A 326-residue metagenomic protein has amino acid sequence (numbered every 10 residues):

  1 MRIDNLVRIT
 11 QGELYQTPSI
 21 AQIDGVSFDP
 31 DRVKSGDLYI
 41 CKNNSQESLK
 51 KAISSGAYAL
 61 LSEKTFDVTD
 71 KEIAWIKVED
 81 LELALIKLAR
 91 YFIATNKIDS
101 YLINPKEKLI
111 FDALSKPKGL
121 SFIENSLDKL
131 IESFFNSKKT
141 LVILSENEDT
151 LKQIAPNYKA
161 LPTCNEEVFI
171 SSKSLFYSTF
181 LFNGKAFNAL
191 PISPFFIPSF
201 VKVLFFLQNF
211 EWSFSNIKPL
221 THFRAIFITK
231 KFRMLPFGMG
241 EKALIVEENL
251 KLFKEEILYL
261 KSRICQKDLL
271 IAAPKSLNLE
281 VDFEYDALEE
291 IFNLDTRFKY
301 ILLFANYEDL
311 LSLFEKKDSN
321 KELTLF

Functional and structural regions predicted by a protein language model:
M1-I86, I226-R233, F237, V246-F326: N-terminal leader/targeting and accessory segments in enzymes
N43, A186-P194: A short glycine/serine-rich beta->alpha loop
L60-V68, K106-K108, L127, S145-T150 (+3 more regions): Short, polar loop motifs at secondary-structure junctions
W75-K77, S100, G119-F122, N157-A160 (+2 more regions): Conserved beta-strand scaffold positions in the cores of enzyme catalytic domains, especially in NTP/NDP-utilizing
I86-R90, F200-Q208, L258: Predominant activation on well-ordered alpha-helical scaffold segments within soluble catalytic domains
K87-N147, P191, K230-F232, M239-L250 (+2 more regions): Walker A (P-loop) phosphate-binding motif
E146-F187, R224-G240, E248, K317: Extended acidic/charged loop-beta regions that coordinate divalent cations and stabilize anionic phosphate/carboxylate
P191-R224, F298-N306: A conserved, hydrophobic alpha-helical segment in the catalytic core of large ATP/adenylate-utilizing enzymes
